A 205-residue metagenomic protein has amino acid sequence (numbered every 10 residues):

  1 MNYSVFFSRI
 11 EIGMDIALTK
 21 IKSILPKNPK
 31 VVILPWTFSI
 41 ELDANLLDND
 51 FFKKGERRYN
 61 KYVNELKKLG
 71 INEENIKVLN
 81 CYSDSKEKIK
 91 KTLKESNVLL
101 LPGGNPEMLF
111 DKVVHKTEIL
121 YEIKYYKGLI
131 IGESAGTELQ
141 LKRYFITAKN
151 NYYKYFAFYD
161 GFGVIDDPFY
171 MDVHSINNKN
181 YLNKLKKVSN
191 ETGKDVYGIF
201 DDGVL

Functional and structural regions predicted by a protein language model:
M1-K94, L100-E107, G193-V204: Extended, subdomain-level signal for the structured scaffold at the beginning of enzyme domains
G104, A135-G136: An acidic- and aromatic-residue-enriched active-site/binding cleft used to recognize and process polar
F110-L129, G136-L205: Active-site-adjacent pocket-lining segments in enzyme domains
